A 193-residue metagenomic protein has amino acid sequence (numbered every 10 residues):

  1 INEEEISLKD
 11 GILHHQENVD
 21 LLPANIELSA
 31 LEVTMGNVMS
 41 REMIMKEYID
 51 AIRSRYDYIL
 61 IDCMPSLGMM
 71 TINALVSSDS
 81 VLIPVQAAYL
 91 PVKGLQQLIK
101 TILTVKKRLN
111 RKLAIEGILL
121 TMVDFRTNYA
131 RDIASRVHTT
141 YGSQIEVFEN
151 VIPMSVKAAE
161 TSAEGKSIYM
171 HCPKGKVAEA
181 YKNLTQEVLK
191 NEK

Functional and structural regions predicted by a protein language model:
I1-K193: P-loop NTP-binding core
